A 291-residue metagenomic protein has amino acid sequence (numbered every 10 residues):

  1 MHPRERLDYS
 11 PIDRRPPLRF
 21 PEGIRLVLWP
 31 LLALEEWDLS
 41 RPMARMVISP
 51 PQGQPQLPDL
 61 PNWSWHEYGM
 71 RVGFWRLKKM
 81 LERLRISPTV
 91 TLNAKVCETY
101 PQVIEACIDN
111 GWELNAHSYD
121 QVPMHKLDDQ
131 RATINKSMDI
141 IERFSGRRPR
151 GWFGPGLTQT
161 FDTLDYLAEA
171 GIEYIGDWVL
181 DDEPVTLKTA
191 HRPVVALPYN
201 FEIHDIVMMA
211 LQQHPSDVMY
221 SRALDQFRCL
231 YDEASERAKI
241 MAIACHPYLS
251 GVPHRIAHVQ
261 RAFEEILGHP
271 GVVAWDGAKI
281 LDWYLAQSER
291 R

Functional and structural regions predicted by a protein language model:
H2-V195, Y220-I243, L249-R291: Catalytic alpha-helical scaffold of carbohydrate-active enzymes acting on polysaccharides/glycoconjugates
L197-C229: A conserved mid-domain beta-alpha-beta active-site/ligand-binding segment of alpha/beta enzyme cores
